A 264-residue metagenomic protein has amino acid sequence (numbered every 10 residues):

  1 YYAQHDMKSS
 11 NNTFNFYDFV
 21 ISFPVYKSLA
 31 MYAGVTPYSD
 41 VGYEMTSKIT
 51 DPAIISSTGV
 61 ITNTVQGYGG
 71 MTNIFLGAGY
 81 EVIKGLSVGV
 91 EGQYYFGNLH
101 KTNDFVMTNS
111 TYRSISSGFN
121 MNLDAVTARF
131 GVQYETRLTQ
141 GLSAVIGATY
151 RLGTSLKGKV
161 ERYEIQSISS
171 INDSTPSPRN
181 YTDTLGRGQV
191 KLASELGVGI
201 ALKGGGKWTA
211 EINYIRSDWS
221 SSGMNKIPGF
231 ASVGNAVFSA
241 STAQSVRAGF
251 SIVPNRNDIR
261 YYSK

Functional and structural regions predicted by a protein language model:
Y1-T13: Surface-exposed strand-loop-strand hairpins of Gram-negative outer-membrane beta-barrel proteins
F16, P24-K264: Outer-membrane beta-barrel porins/channels
